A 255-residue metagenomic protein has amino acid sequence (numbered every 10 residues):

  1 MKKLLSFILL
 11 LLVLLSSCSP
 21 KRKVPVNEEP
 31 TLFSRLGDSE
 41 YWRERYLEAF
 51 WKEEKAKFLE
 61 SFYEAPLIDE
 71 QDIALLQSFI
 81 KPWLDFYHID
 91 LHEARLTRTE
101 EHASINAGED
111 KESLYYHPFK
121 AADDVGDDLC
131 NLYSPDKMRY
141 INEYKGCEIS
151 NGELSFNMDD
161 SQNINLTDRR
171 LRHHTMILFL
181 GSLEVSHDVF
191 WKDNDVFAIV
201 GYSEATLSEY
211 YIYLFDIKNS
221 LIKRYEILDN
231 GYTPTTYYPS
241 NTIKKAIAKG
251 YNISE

Functional and structural regions predicted by a protein language model:
K2-L10: Sec-dependent signal peptide recognition, specifically the positively charged N-region followed immediately by
L15-S17: C-terminal motif of bacterial Sec signal peptides marking the signal peptidase cleavage site
S19-K21: Bacterial signal peptide processing site
A56-R169, L180: Surface-exposed acidic loop/strand-edge motifs in secreted or periplasmic proteins that form small linear binding
S113-D124, R170-E184, R224-T236: Multi-bladed beta-propeller domains
N131-R139, D188-V196, Y237-N241, G250: Blade-terminus and WD-like Trp-Asp/Gly-His loop motifs, strongest in beta-propeller folds
R169-L171, I217-K218: Short loop/turn segments that connect beta-strands within beta-propeller blades
S203-E255: Alpha-helical oligomerization segments
